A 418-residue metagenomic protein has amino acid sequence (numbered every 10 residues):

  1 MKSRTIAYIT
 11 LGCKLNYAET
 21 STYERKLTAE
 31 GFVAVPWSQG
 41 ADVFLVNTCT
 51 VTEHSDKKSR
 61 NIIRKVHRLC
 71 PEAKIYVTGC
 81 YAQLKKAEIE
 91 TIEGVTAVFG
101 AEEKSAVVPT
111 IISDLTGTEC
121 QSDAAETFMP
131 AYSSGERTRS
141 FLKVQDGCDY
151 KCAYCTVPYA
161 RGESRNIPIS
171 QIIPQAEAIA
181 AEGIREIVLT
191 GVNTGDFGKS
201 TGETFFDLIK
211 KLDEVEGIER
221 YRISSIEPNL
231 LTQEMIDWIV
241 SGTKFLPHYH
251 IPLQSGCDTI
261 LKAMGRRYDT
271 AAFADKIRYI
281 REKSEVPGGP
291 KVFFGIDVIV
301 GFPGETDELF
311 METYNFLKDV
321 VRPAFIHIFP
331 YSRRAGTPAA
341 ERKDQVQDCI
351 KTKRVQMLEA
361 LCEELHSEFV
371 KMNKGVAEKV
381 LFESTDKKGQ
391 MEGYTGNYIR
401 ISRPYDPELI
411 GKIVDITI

Functional and structural regions predicted by a protein language model:
M1-D196, K210, E234, T270-G288 (+5 more regions): Proteins enriched for Cys/Gly/acidic motifs involved in redox and nucleic-acid/cofactor modification
Q39, D149, Q254-G256, D386-K388 (+1 more regions): Short strand-connecting beta-turns/loops that link adjacent beta-strands
S55-K57, E163-P168, G198-E203, K262-R266 (+3 more regions): Short, solvent-exposed loop/turn segments at secondary-structure boundaries
I75-Y76, L84, A181-D307: Conserved SAM/AdoMet-binding glycine-rich loop
S105, Y150, G195, N229 (+3 more regions): Glycine-centered loop/turn positions within well-structured domains that cap or flank conserved ligand/cofactor-binding
Y132-S133, D237-S241, L253, V370-M372 (+2 more regions): Replace "in large, NTP-powered and nucleic-acid-processing enzymes" with "in large, NTP-powered factors and other
I172, L189, I223, I251 (+5 more regions): Conserved, mostly hydrophobic/aromatic
A339-I418: Terminal RNA-binding accessory module
